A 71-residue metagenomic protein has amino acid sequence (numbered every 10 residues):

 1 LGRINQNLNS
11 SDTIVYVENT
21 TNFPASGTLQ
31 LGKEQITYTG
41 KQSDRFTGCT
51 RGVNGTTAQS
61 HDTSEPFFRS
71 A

Functional and structural regions predicted by a protein language model:
L1-A71: Autoprocessing Asn-cyclization modules and mimics
